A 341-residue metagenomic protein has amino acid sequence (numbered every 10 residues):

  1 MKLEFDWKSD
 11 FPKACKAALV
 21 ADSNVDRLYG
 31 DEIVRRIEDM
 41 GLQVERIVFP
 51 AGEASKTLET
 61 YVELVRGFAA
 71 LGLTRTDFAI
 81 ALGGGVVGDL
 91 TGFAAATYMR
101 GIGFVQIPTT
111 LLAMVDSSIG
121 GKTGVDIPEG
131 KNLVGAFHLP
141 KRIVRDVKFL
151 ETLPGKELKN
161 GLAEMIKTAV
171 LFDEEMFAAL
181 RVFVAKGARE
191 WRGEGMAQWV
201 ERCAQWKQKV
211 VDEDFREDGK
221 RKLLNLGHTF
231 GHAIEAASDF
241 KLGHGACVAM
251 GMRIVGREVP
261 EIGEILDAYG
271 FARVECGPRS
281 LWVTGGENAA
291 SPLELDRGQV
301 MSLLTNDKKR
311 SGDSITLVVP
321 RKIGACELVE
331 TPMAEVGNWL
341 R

Functional and structural regions predicted by a protein language model:
M1-F78: ATP/NTP phosphate-donor binding region
F11, G72-T74, T97-M99, D126-I127 (+6 more regions): Solvent-exposed alpha-helices and their adjacent loops that cap or buttress functional pockets in soluble metabolic
L19, T57, P108, D146 (+3 more regions): Residue-level signal for inorganic ion chemistry
E38, A70-L73, L139-R142, K148-G155 (+10 more regions): Generic secondary-structure signature for well-ordered alpha-helical cores
V86-F93, M114-V115, H232-A233: Short glycine/serine/threonine-rich phosphate/pyrophosphate-binding segments that cradle anionic phosphate groups
F93-A185: A glycine/threonine-rich phosphate-anchoring loop and its flanking beta-alpha core in nucleotide/phosphate-binding
E157, A163-M165, E261-R341: C-terminal charged capping/lid subdomain of soluble metabolic enzymes
A179-G298: Active-site segments that bind and position negatively charged phosphate/pyrophosphate groups
